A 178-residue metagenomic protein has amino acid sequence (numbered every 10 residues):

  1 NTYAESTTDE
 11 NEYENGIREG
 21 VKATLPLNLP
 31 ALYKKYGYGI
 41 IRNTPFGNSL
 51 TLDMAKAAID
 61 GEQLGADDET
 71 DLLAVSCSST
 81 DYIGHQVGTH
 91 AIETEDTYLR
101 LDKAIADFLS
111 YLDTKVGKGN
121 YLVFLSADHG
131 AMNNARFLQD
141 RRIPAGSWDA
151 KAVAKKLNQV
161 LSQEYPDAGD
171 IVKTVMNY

Functional and structural regions predicted by a protein language model:
N1-E69, S78-H85: His/Asp/Glu-rich, glycine-adjacent segments that coordinate divalent cations and/or stabilize oxyanion chemistry on
N1-R18, A106-Y178: Secreted, luminal/periplasmic, and some membrane-associated catalytic domains that remodel anionic oxygen-ester
K34-I40, T89-H90, R142, N177-Y178: Flexible glycine/proline-enriched surface loops and loop-helix/loop-strand junctions
R42, F46, H85-L99, F124 (+1 more regions): Alpha-helix capping and helix-loop boundary segments enriched in small/acidic/polar residues
F46, L50-M54, E93-D96, R100-D107 (+4 more regions): Extracytoplasmic/secreted proteins, especially bacterial periplasmic and envelope-associated proteins
A55, T70-S78, T94-L109, L122-G130: Beta-strand elements within well-structured catalytic alpha/beta cores of enzymes that handle phosphate/sulfate esters
G65-T70, V116-N120: Short helix-terminating capping/connector loops at secondary-structure junctions
D68-D71, I171-K173: Short coil/turn segments at secondary-structure boundaries
